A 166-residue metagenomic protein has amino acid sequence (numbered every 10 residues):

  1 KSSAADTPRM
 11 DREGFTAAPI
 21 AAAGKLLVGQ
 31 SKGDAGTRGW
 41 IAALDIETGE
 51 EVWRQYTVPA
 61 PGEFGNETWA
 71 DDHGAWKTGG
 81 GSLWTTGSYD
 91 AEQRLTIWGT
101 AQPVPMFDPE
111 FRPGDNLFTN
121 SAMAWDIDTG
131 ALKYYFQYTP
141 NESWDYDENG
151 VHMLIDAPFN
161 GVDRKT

Functional and structural regions predicted by a protein language model:
K1-M10, W40-K77, E110-E148, M153-D163: Extracytoplasmic/lumenal domain signature
D11-A35, A75-P105, P109-F111, S121 (+1 more regions): Repeat-blade elements of multi-bladed beta-propeller folds
